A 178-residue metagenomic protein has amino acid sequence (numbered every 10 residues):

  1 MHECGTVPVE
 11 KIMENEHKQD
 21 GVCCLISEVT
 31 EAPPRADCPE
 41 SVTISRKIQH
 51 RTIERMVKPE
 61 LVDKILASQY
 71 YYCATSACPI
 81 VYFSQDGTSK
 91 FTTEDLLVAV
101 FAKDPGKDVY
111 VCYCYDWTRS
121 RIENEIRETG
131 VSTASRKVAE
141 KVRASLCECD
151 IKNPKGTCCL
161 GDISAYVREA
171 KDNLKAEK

Functional and structural regions predicted by a protein language model:
M1-I80, S84, T88-D108, R127-K178: Iron-sulfur (Fe-S) cluster-binding modules
C114-W117, E125: Basic (Lys/Arg-enriched) interaction patch that binds polyanionic ligands
